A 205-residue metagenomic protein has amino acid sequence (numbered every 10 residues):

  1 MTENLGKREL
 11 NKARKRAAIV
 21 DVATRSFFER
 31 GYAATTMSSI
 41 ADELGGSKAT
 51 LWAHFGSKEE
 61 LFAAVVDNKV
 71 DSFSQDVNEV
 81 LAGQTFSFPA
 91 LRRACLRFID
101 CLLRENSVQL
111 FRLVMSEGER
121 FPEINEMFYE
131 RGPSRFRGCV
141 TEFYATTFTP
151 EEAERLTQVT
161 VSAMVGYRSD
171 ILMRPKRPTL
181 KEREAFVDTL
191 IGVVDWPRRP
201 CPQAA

Functional and structural regions predicted by a protein language model:
M1-R30, A34-G46, A53, E59-E60: Basic, helix-initiating cap at the start of DNA-binding domains
K15, K58, V65, K69 (+8 more regions): Hydrophobic/aromatic residues within well-ordered alpha-helical segments
V20, F88, R92, L96 (+5 more regions): An amphipathic alpha-helix signature
E29, A63-A94: Amphipathic alpha-helical linker/stalk segments
L61, F98, F111-M115, T160-Y167 (+1 more regions): Short alpha-helical scaffolding segments that buttress acidic/His motifs in well-ordered protein cores
P89-L113, R120, I124-N125: Helical hydrophobic small-molecule/effector-binding pocket
C101, V108-Q109, P122-F148, Q158: Amphipathic alpha-helical packing segments from all-alpha helical-bundle domains
Y144-G192, C201, A205: Hydrophobic/aromatic-rich alpha-helical bundle segments in the mid-to-C-terminal region
